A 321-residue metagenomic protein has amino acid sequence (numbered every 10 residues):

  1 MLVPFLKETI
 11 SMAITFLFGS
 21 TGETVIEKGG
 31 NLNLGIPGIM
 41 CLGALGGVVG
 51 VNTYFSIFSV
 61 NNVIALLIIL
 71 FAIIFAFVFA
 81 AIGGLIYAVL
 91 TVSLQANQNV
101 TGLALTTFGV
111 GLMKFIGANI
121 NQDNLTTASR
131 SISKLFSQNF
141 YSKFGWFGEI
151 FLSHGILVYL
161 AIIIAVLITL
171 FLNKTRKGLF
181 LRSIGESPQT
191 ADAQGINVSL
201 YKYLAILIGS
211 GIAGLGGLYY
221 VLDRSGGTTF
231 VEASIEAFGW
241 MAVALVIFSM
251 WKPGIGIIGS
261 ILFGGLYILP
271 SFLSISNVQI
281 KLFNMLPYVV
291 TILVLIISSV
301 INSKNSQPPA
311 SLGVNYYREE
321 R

Functional and structural regions predicted by a protein language model:
M1-S20, L32, G46, F55-F71: Membrane-interfacial amphipathic/re-entrant helices at transmembrane-helix boundaries
I26-L32, G83-F140, E236-A237, M241-G254: Short loop segments and helix-boundary regions at transmembrane helix junctions of multi-pass inner-membrane proteins
V60-F108, F263, Y267: Alpha-helical transmembrane segments within multi-pass membrane transporters and channels
G109-N173, V278-F283, P309-R321: Transmembrane helix-bundle core of multi-pass membrane transporters and related energy-transducing complexes
T126-R130, G155-L160, K202, I235-A237 (+3 more regions): Loop-to-transmembrane alpha-helix initiation sites
F151-T228, I258: Helix-loop-helix "hairpin" substructures at the membrane interface of multi-pass membrane proteins
E186-A193, N197-L200, P270-R321: Cytosolic-side transmembrane-helix boundaries in multi-pass membrane proteins
A213, D223, G227-Y288: Transmembrane alpha-helical segments in multi-pass inner-membrane proteins
